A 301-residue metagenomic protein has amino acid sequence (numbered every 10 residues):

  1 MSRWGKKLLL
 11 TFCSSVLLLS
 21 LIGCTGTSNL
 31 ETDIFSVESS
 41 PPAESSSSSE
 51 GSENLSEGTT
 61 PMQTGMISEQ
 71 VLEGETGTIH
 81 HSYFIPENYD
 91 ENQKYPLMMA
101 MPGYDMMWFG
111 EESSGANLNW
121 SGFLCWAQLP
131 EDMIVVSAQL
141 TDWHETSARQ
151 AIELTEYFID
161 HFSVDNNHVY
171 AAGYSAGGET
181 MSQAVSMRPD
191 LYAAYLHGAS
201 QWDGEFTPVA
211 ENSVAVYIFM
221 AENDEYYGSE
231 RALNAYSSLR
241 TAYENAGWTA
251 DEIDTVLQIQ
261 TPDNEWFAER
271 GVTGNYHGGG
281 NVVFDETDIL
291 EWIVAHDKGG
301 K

Functional and structural regions predicted by a protein language model:
W4-T27: Sec-dependent N-terminal signal peptides of Gram-positive bacterial secreted proteins and lipoproteins
C24-Y95, E179, A184, G247-D254 (+1 more regions): A domain-start/cap signature at the N-terminus of enzymes
N88-Q93, W143-S175: Gly/Ser-rich "nucleophile elbow"/oxyanion-hole loop immediately N-terminal to the catalytic nucleophile in hydrolases
L97, M101-I152: Active-site machinery of serine-nucleophile hydrolases
E112-S114, Y227-N245: Short alpha-helix in the alpha/beta-hydrolase fold that links the catalytic acid
E131, A210-V216: Short, proline-enriched alpha-helix->beta-strand connector loops that line the catalytic pocket of alpha/beta-hydrolase
D160-H161, N167-E211: Primarily recognizes the serine-hydrolase "nucleophile elbow" in alpha/beta-hydrolase and SGNH/GDSL folds
F219, N223-E225, E244-K301: C-terminal catalytic histidine-bearing segment of alpha/beta-hydrolase fold enzymes
